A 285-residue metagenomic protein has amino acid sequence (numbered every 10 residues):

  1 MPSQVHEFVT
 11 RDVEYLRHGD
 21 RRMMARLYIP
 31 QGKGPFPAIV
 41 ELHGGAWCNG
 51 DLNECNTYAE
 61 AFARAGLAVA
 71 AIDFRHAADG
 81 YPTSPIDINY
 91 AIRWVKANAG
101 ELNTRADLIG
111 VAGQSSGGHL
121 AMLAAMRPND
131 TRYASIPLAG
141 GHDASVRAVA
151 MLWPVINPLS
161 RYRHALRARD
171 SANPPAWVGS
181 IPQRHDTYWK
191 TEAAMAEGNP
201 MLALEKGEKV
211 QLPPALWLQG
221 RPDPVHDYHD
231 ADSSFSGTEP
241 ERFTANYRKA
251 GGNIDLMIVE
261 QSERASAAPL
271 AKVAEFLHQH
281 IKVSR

Functional and structural regions predicted by a protein language model:
M1-K33: N-terminal cap/lid segment of alpha/beta-hydrolase-fold proteins
P2-V5, S160-G207: Mobile cap/lid helix-loop segments that gate and shape the active-site cleft of serine hydrolases
G34-F36, L42-P82, R132, L159 (+1 more regions): Short substrate-entry loop that stabilizes the transition state in hydrolases
L42-G44, V95, Q219-G220: The conserved beta1-alpha1 loop
D51-L52, Y58, A70-A106, S236 (+1 more regions): Catalytic nucleophile-loop/oxyanion-hole region of alpha/beta-hydrolase and closely related hydrolase-like folds
Y90-R167: Primarily recognizes the serine-hydrolase "nucleophile elbow" in alpha/beta-hydrolase and SGNH/GDSL folds
P158, D186-Q261: Serine-hydrolase catalytic core
A267-R285: Catalytic active-site module of serine/aspartate enzymes centered on a nucleophile-bearing elbow/loop
